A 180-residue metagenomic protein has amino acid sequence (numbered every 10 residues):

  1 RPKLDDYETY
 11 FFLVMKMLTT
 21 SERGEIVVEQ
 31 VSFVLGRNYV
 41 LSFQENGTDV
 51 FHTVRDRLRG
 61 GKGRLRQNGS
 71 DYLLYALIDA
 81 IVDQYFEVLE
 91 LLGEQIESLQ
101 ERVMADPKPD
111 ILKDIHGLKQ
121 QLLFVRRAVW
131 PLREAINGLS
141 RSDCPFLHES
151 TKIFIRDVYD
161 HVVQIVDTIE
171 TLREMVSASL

Functional and structural regions predicted by a protein language model:
R1-D157, H161-E174: Peripheral, non-transmembrane regulatory/ligand-interaction domains of membrane transport proteins
